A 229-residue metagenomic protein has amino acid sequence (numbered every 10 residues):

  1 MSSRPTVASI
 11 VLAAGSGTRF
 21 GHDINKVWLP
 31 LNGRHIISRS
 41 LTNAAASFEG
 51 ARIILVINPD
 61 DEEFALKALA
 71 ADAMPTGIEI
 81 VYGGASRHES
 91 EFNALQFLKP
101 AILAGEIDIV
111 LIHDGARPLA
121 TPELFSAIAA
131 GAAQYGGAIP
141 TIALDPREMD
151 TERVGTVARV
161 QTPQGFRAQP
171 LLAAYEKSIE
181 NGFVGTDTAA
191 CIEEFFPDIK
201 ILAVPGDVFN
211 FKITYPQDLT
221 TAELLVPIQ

Functional and structural regions predicted by a protein language model:
S2-E63: N-terminal glycine-rich phosphate-binding loop and ensuing alpha1 helix
V11, I37, A94, D114 (+3 more regions): Residue-level signal for inorganic ion chemistry
P30, L119, G165, K212-I213: Short aromatic/basic micro-patch
E63-L69: Acidic helix N-cap motif at the loop->helix transition within catalytic regions of sugar-transfer enzymes
A70-I107: Short phosphate-binding loop-to-helix
V110-L111: Short aromatic/hydrophobic "clamp" motif used to bind/position activated sugar donors
L119-P205: Conserved core of the sugar-phosphate nucleotidyltransferase
I213-Q229: Hydrophobic helical membrane-anchoring modules
